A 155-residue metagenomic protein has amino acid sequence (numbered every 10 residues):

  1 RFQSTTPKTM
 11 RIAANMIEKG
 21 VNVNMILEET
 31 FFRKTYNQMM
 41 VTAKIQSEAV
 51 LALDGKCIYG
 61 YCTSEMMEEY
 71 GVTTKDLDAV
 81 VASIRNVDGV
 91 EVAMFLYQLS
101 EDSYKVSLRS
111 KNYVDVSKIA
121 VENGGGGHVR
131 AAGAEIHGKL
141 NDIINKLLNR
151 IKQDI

Functional and structural regions predicted by a protein language model:
R1-V92, Q98-D102, E135-D154: A structured phosphate/pyrophosphate-recognition subdomain
V106-L108: Primary mode marks residue(s) on the alpha4-beta5-alpha5 output face of response regulator receiver
K111-Y113, K139-L140: Helix N-cap motif at beta-to-alpha junctions
D115-A120: Short, glycine/polar-rich helix-capping loops at beta-to-alpha or helix-loop-helix junctions that flank or form
N123: Pyridoxal 5′-phosphate
G127-I136: Short beta-alpha connecting loops at secondary-structure transitions that line or flank enzyme active sites
